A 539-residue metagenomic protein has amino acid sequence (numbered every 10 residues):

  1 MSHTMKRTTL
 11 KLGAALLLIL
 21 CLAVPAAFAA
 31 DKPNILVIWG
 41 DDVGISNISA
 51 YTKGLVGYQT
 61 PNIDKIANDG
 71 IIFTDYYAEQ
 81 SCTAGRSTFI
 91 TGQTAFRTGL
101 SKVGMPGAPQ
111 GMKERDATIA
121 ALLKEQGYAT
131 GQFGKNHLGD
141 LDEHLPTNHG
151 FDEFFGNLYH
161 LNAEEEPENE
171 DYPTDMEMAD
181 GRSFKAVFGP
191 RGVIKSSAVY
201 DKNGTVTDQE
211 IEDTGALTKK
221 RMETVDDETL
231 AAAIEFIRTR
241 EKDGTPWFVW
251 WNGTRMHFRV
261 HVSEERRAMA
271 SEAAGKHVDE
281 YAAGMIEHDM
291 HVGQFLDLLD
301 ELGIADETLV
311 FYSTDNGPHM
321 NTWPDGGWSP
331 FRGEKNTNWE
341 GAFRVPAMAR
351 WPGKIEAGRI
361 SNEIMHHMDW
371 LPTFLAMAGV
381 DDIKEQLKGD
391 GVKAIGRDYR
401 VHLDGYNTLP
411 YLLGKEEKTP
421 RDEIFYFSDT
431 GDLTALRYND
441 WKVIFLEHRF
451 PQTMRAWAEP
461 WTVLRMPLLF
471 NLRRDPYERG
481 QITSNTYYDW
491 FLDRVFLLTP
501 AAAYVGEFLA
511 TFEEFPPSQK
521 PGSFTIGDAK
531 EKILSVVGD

Functional and structural regions predicted by a protein language model:
M1-L10: N-terminal secretory signal peptides that target proteins for export/translocation
L12-C21, A26-V463, P467, P476-E478 (+1 more regions): Formylglycine-dependent sulfatase
